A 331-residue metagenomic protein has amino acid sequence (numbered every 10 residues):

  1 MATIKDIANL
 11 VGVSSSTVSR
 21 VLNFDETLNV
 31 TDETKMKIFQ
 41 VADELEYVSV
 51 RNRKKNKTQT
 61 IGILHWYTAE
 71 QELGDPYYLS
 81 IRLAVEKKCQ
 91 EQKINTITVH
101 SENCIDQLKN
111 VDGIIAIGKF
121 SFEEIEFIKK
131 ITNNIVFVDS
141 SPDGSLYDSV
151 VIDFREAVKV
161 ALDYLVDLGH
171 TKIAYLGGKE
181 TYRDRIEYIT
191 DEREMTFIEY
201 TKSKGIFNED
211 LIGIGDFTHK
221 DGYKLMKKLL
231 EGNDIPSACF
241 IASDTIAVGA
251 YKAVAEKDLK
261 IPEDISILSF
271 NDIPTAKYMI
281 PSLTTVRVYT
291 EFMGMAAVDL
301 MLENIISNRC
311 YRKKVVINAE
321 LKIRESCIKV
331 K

Functional and structural regions predicted by a protein language model:
M1-K57: N-terminal helix-turn-helix DNA-binding module of bacterial transcription factors
A2, T58-D163, D167, E231: Alpha-helical recognition/docking segments in bacterial nutrient-uptake and carbohydrate-utilization systems
S14, V48, D112, T171-K172 (+1 more regions): Short acidic/polar active-site loop segments enriched in Thr and Asp
S19, K55-Q71, K172-Y182: Short beta-strand segments enriched in small/hydrophobic residues
A69-P76, H100-E102, V150-V160, L176-K202 (+5 more regions): Hinge/beta->alpha junction and helix N-cap segments in small-molecule ligand-binding domains
T171-K172, N208-L211, I261-S266: Short acidic capping loops at alpha-helix termini that bridge into adjacent secondary structure
K227-K331: Flexible loop/turn connectors
